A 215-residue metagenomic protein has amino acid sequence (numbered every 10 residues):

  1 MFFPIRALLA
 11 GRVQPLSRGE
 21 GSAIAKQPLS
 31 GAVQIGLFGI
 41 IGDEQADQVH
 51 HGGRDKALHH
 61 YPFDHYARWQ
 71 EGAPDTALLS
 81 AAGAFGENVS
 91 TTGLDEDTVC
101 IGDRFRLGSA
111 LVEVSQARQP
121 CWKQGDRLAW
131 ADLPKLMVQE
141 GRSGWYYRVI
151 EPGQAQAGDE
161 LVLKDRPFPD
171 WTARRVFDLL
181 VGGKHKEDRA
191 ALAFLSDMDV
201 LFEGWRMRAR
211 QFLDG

Functional and structural regions predicted by a protein language model:
M1-D126, D132, F168-G215: Electropositive, beta-rich accessory/interaction domains or terminal extensions that provide binding surfaces
G31, S143-W145, A157-D159: A short pocket-lining beta-strand/turn micro-motif at the edge of beta-sheets
G102, P152, A157-G158: Loop/turn positions that initiate beta-strands
A131-E151: A mid-sequence, solvent-exposed acidic-amphipathic segment
L161-K164: Short hydrophobic beta/alpha edge segments that flank linear recognition/processing sites
